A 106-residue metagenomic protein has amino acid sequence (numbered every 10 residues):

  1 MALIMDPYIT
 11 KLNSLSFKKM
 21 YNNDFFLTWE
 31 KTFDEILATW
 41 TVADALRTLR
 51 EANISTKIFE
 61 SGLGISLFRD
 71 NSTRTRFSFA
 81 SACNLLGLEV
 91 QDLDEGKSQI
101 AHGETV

Functional and structural regions predicted by a protein language model:
L3-F77, S81: Positively charged, low-complexity intrinsically disordered leader regions
L63, F68-V106: Active-site cofactor/substrate anionic-group-binding motifs, chiefly glycine- and Lys/Arg-rich phosphate-binding loops
